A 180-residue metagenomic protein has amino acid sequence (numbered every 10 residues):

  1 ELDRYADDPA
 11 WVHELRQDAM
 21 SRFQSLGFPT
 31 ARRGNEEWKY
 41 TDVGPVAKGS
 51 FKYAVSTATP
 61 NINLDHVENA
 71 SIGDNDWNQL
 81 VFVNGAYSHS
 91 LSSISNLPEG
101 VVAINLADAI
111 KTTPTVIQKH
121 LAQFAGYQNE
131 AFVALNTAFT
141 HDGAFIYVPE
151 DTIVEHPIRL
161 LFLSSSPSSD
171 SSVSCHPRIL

Functional and structural regions predicted by a protein language model:
E1-L180: Glycine-rich and polybasic anion-binding loops at the starts of cofactor/ligand-binding domains
